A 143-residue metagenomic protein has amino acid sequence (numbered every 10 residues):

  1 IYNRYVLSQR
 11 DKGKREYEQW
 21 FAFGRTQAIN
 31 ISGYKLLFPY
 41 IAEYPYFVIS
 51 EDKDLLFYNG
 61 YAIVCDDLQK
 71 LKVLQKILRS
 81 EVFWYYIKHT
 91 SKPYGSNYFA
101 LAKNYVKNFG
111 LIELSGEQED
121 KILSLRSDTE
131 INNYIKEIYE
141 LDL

Functional and structural regions predicted by a protein language model:
I1-D120, E137-E140: Polybasic, glycine- and aromatic-enriched phosphate-binding surface used to engage nucleic acids
I131-L143: Short amphipathic coiled-coil heptad-repeat segments
